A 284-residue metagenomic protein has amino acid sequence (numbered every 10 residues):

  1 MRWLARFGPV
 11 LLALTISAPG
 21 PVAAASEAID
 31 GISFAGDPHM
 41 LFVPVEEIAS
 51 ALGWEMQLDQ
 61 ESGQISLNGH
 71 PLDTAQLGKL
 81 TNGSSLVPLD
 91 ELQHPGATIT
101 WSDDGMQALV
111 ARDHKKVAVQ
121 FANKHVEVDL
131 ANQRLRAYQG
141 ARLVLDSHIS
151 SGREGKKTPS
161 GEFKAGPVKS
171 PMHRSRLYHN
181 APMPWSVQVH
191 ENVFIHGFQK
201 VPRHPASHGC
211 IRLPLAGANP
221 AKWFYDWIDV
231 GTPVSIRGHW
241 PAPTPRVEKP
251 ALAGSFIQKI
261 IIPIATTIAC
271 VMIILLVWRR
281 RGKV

Functional and structural regions predicted by a protein language model:
M1-G8: Bacterial N-terminal signal peptides that target proteins for export
G8-A18: Bacterial N-terminal signal peptides
G20-N123: Primary recognition of N-terminal secretory signal peptides and signal-anchoring hydrophobic helices
M40, Q60, F121-N123, L130-N132 (+6 more regions): Extracytoplasmic
F42-A49, L89, N132, D146 (+3 more regions): Extracytoplasmic/secreted envelope proteins and their assembly/folding machinery, especially bacterial periplasmic
S50-W54, H94-T98, G140, S170 (+2 more regions): Sec-exported extracytoplasmic/periplasmic mature domains
D113-G155: A structural motif detector for short, solvent-exposed N-terminal "entry" segments of globular domains
K157-S160, M172-A265, I274-K283: Exported/periplasmic cell-wall-interacting domains
